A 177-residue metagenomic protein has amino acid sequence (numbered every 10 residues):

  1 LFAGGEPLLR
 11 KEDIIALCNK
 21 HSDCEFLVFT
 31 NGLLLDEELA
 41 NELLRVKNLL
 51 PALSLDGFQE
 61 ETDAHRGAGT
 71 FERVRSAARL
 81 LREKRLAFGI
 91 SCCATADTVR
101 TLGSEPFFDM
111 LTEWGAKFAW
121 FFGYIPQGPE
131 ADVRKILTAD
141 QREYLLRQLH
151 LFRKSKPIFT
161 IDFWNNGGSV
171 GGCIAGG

Functional and structural regions predicted by a protein language model:
L1, R10-F122: Radical SAM/AdoMet-radical enzyme domain recognition
Y124-G177: A C-terminal junction/extension of Radical SAM enzymes
